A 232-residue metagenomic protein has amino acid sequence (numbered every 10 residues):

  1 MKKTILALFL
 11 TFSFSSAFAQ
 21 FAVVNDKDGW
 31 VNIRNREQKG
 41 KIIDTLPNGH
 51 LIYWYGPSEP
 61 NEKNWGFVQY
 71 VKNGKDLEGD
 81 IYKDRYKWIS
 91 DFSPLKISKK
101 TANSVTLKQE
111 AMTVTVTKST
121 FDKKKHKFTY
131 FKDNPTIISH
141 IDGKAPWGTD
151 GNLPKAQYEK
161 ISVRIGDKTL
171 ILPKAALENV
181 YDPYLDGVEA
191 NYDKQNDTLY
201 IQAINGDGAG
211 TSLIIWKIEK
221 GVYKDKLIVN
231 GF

Functional and structural regions predicted by a protein language model:
T4-S13: Sec-dependent N-terminal signal peptides
S15-A19: Sec/Tat signal peptide C-region and signal peptidase I cleavage site
Q20-Q38: Short N-terminal segments immediately surrounding and downstream of signal-peptide cleavage
Q20-V23, I42-D84: SH3/SH3-like beta-barrel superfamily modules
E78-G143: Surface-exposed beta-loop interaction hotspot
I137-Y184, V188, Y192: Mature extracytoplasmic domains of secretory-pathway proteins
L172-I214, E219: Acidic, glycine-rich flexible loop segments
K217-F232: Short, low-complexity, Pro/Ser/Thr/Gly-rich segments in the mature regions of secreted, periplasmic
